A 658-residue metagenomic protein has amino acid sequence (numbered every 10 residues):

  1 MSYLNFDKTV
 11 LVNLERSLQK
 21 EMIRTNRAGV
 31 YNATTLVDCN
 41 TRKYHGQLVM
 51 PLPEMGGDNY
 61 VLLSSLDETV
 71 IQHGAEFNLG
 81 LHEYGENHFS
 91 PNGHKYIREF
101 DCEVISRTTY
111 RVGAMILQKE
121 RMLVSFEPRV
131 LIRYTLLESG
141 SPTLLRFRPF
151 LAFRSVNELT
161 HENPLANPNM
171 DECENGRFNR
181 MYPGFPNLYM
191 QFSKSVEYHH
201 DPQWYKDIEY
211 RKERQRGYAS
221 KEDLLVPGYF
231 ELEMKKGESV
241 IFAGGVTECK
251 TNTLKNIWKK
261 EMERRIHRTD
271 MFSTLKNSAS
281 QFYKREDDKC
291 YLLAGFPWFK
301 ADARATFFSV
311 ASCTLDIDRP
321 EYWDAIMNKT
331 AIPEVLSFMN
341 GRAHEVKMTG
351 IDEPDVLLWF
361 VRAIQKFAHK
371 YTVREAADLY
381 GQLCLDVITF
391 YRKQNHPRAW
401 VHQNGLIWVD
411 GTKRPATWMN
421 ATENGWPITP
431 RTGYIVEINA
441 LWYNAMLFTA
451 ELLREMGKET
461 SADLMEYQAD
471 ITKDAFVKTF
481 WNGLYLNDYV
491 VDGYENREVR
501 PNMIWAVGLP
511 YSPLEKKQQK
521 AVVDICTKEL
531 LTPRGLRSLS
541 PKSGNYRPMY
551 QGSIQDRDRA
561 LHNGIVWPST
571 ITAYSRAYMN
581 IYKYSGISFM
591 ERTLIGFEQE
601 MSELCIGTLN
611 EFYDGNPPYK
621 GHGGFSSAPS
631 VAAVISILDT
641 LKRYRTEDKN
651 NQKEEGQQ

Functional and structural regions predicted by a protein language model:
M1-H267, P297, L315, R319 (+4 more regions): Terminal accessory carbohydrate-recognition/targeting modules of carbohydrate-active enzymes
L79-I105, V112-I116, K393, D524-L531 (+4 more regions): Non-catalytic C-terminal accessory modules of carbohydrate-active enzymes
Y134, S309, A506: Residue-level signal for inorganic ion chemistry
E138-S139, T160-N163, R180, M234-K236 (+8 more regions): Aromatic-rich carbohydrate-recognition surfaces in CAZymes
R146, L254-S278, D318-I332, V373-Q394 (+6 more regions): Extended, well-ordered alpha-helical scaffold segments
S273, R392, R398-H402, Y443-Y550 (+2 more regions): Catalytic cores of carbohydrate-active enzymes
S278-E286: Glycine- and charge-enriched low-complexity intrinsically disordered segments
R285-A301, M339-W359, A363, F367 (+4 more regions): Carbohydrate-binding/catalytic loop surfaces
